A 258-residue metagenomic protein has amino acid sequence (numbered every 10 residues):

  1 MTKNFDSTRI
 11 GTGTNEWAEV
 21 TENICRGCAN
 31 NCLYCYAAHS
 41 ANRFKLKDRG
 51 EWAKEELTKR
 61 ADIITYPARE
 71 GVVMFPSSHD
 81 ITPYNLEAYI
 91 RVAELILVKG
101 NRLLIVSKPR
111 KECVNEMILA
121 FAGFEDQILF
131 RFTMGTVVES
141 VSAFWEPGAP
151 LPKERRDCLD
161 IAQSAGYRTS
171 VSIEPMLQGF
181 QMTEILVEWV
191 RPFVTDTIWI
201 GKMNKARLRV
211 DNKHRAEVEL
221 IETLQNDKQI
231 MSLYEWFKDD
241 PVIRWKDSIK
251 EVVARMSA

Functional and structural regions predicted by a protein language model:
M1-V72: N-terminal [4Fe-4S]-dependent radical SAM core
R26, S107, D247: Conserved residues at beta->alpha junctions
Y34, V210-K213, M256-A258: Short aromatic-enriched loop/helix-cap "lid" or pocket-rim segments at secondary-structure transitions that line
S40, F44-K47, E87, T183 (+2 more regions): Short linear functional motifs in flexible/disordered or boundary regions
T58-L233: Conserved AdoMet/S-adenosylmethionine-binding subsite of the radical SAM
I230-A258: C-terminal accessory regions of radical SAM enzymes
